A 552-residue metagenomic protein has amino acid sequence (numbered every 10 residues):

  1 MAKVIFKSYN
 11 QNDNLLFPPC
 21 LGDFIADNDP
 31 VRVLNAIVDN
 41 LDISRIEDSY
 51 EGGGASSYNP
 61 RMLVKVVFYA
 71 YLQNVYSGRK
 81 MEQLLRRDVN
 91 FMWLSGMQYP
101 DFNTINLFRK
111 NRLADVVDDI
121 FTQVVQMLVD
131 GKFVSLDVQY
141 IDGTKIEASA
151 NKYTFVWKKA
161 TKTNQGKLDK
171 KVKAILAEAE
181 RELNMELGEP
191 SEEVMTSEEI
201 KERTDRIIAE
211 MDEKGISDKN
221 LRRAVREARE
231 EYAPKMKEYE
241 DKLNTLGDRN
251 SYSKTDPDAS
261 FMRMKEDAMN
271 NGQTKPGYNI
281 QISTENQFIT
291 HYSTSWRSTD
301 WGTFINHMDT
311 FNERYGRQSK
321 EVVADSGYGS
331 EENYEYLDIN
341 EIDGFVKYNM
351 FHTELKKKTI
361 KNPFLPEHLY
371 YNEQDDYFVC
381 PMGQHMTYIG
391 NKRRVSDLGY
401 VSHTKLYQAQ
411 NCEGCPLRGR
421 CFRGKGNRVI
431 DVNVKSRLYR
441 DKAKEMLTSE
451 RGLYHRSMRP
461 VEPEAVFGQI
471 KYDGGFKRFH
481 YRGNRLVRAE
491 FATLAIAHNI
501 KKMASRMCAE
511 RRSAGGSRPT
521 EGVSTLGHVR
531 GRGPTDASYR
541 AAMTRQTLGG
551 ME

Functional and structural regions predicted by a protein language model:
M1-R32: Hydrophobic alpha-helical membrane-insertion signals
K3-F6, Y50-G54, R451-Y454: A ubiquitous short alpha-helical element
S8, V67, N74-R87, Q98-E552: Anion-binding and metal-coordination hotspots
L15, L63-V64, T122: A generic alpha-helix surface/boundary motif
A26-F68: Basic, short loop/linker segments at the boundary and entry of helix-turn-helix/winged-helix-like folds
D39-E47, L72-V75, R87-L94: Short helix-loop boundary/capping segments at the starts of domains
G53, M92-G96, Q126: Catalytic micro-motifs at enzyme active sites that drive phosphoryl/nucleotidyl and oxygen chemistry
